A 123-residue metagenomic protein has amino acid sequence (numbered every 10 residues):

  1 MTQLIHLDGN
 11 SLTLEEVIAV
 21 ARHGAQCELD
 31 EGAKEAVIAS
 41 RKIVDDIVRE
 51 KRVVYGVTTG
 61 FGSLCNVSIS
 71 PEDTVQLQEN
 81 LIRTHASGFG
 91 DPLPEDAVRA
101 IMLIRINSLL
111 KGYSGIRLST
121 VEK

Functional and structural regions predicted by a protein language model:
M1-K123: Conserved, well-structured ligand/cofactor-binding cores
